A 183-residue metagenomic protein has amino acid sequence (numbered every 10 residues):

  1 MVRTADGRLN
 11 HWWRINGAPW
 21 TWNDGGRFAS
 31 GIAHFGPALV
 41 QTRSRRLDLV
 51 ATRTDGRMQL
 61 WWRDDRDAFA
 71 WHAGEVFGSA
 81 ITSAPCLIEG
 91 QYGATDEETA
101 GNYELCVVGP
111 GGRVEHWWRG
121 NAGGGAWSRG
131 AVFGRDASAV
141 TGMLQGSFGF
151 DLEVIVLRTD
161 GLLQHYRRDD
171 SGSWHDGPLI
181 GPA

Functional and structural regions predicted by a protein language model:
M1-A183: A structural motif
